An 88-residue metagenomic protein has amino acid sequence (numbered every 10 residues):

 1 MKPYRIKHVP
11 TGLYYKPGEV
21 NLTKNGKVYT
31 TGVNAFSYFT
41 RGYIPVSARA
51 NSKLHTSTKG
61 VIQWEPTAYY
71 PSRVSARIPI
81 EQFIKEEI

Functional and structural regions predicted by a protein language model:
M1-P45, A50-N51, T56: Short aromatic-glycine-(Arg/Gly/Cys) micro-motifs in beta-strand/loop hairpins
S37-I88: Short, mixed-charge low-complexity intrinsically disordered segments
